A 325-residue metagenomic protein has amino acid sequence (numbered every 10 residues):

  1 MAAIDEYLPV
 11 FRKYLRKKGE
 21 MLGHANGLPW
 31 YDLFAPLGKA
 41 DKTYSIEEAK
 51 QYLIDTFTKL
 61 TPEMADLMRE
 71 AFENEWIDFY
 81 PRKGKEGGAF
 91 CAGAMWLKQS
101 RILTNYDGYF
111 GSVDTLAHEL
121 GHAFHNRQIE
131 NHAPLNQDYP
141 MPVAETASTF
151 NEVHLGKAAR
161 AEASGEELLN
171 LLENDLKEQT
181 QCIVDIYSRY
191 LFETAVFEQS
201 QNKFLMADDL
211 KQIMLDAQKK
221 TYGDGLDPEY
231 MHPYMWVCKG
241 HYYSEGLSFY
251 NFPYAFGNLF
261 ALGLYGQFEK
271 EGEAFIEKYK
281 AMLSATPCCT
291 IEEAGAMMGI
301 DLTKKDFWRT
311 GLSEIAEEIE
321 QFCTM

Functional and structural regions predicted by a protein language model:
M1-R101: Contiguous, non-catalytic segments that form substrate-binding/exosite surfaces or channel walls
A2-R12, Q51, T146-T149, Q212-L215 (+2 more regions): Generic structural signal for well-ordered, non-transmembrane alpha-helical segments in soluble/cytosolic regions
G19-E20, H24-L33, L116, F124 (+6 more regions): C-terminal, non-catalytic "cap/extension" segments appended to globular domains
K59-E63, A92, H122, N126-A133 (+1 more regions): Conserved helix-loop functional segments at active or binding sites
M95, D114-T115, N126-V153: Post-HEXXH active-site segment of zinc metalloproteases
R101-N105, H132-M141, L171-E178, F197-Q199 (+1 more regions): Short beta-alpha connecting loops at secondary-structure transitions that line or flank enzyme active sites
G111-E119: Short alpha-helical catalytic segment bearing the HExxH-like zincin motif of zinc-dependent metalloproteases
Y139-L168, D175-Q181, G257: Post-HExxH zinc-binding segment in Zn-dependent metallohydrolases
